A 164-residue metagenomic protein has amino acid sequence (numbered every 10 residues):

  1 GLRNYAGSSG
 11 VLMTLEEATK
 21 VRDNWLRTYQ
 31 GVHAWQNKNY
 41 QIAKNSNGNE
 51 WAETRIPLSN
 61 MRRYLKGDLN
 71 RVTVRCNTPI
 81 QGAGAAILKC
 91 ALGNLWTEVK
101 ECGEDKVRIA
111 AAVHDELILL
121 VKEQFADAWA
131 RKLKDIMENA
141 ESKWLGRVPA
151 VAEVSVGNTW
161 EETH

Functional and structural regions predicted by a protein language model:
G1-H164: Conserved catalytic core of nucleotide polymerization and phosphodiester-bond processing enzymes
